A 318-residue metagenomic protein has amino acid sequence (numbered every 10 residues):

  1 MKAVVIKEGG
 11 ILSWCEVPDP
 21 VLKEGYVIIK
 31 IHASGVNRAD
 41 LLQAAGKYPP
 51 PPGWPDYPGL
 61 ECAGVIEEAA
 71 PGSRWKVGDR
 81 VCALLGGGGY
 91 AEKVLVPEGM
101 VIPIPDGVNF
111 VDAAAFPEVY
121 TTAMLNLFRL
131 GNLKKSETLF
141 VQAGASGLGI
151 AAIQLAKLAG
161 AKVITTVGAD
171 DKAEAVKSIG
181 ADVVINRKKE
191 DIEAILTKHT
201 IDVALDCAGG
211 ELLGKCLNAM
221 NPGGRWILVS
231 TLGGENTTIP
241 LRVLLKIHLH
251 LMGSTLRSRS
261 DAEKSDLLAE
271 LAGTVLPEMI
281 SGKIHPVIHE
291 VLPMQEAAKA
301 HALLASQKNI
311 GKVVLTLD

Functional and structural regions predicted by a protein language model:
P18-G35, K47-G88: Glycine-rich beta-strand-centered segment in the early N-terminal region that forms part of a ligand/cofactor-binding
L42, R80-A145: NAD(P)H dinucleotide-binding glycine-rich loop of Rossmann-like/cofactor-binding domains, especially the beta1-alpha1
R80, T138, K162, G224-R225 (+1 more regions): Short glycine-centered segments of the SAM/dcSAM-binding site in methyltransferase folds
A114-K189: Mid-domain Rossmann-like dinucleotide-binding core that forms the NAD(H)/NADP(H) cofactor-binding site
V167, E211-K283, T316-D318: Glycine-rich phosphate-binding loop and adjacent beta-alpha segment of Rossmann(oid) nucleotide-cofactor-binding
D191-H199: Short amphipathic alpha-helix with an adjacent loop that forms part of the alpha/beta core around
I280-E290, A298-D318: C-terminal capping/lid region of NAD(P)-dependent oxidoreductase domains
